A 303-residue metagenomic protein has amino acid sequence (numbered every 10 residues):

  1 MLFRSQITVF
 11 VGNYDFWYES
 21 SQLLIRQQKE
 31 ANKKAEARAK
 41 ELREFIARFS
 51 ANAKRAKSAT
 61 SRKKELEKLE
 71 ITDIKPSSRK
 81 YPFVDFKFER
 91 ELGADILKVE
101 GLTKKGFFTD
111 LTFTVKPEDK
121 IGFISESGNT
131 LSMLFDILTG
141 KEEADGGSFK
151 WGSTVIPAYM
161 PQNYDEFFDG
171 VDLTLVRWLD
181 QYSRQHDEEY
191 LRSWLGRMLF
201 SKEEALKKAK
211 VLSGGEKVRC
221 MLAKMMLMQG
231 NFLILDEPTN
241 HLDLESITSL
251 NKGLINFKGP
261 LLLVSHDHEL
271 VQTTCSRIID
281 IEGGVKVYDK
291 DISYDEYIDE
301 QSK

Functional and structural regions predicted by a protein language model:
M1-E30, E89-K303: ABC ATP-binding cassette signature C-motif
S20-D110: Flexible nucleotide-interacting loop at or near the entrance of a catalytic core
